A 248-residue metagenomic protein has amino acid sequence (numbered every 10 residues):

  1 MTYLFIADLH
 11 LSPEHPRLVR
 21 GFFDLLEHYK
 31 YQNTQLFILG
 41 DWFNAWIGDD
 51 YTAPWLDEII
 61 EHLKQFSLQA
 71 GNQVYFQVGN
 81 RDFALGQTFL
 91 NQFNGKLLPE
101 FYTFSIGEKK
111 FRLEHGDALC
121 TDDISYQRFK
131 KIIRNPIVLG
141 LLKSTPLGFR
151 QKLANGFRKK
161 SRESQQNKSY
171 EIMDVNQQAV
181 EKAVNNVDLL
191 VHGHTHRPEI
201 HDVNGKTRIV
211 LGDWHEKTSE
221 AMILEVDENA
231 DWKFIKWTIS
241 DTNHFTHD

Functional and structural regions predicted by a protein language model:
T2, L11-I106: Core catalytic region of metal-dependent phosphoesterases/phosphodiesterases, especially metallo-beta-lactamase-like
Y3-F5, L36-I38, R112, V191: Residue-level marker for buried hydrophobic side chains located in beta-strands that build the well-ordered beta-sheet
F5-S12, A45-D49, R158-N167: Short, basic, glycine/proline-bearing loop/turn elements
L9, F23, D241, H247-D248: A structural signal for the main folded, soluble domain(s) of proteins
N94-P99, K110-R112, D117, D123-R128 (+2 more regions): Conserved beta-sheet core of the metallophosphoesterase superfamily
G116-V175: Active-site-proximal loop/helix segment associated with metal-binding centers of metalloenzymes
F234-H244: Short, solvent-exposed aromatic-acidic interface loops
